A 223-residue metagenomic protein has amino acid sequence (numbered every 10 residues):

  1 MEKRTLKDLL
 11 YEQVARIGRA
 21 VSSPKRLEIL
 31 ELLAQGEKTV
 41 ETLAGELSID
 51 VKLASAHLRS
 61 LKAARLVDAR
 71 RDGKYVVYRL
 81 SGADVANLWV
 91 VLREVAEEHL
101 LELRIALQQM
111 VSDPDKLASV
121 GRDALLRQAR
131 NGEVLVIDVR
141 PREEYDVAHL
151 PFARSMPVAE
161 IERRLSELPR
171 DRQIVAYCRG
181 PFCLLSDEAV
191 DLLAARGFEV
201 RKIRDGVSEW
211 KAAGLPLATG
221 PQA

Functional and structural regions predicted by a protein language model:
M1-E12, N87-G132, D138: Amphipathic alpha-helical dimerization/coiled-coil segments that flank or bridge DNA-binding/regulatory modules
E12-L53, V76-A83: N-terminal helix-turn-helix DNA-binding core of bacterial DNA-binding proteins
G45, K62-A63: Alpha-helical residues within the helix-turn-helix
S55-A56, D187: Conserved catalytic core of two-component sensor histidine kinases
L58-R59, V207: Short, hydrophobic-biased segments on the C-terminal half of alpha helices that form "recognition helices"
A63-D72, R79: Beta-hairpin "wing" of winged helix-turn-helix
L66, L168-K211: Catalytic cysteine-centered active loop of the rhodanese-like fold, especially the PTP/DSP P-loop
A124-E188, G220: Positively charged, proline/Ser/Thr-rich regional signature most characteristic of the Rhodanese/CDC25-like
